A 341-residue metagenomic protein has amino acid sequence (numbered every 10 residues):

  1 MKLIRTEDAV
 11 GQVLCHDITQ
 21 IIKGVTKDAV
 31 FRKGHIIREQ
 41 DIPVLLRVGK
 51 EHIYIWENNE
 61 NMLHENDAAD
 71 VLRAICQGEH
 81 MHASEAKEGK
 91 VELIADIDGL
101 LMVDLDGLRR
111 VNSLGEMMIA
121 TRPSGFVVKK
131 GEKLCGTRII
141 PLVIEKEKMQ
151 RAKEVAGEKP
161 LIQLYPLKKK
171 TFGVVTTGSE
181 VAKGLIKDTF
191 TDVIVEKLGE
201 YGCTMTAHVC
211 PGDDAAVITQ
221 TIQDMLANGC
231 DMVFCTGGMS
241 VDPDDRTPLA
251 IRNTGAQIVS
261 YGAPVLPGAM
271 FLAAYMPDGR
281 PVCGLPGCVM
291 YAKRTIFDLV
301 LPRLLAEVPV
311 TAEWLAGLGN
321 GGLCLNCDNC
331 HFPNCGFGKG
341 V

Functional and structural regions predicted by a protein language model:
M1-E88: Short, low-complexity N-terminal leaders and the immediately following helix N-cap/first helix
E7-G11, A29, A83-A86, F126-V128 (+4 more regions): Solvent-exposed alpha-helices and their adjacent loops that cap or buttress functional pockets in soluble metabolic
A29, E85, L100-M118, F126-K129 (+1 more regions): C-terminal terminal segments
R32, R38, P43, P123 (+2 more regions): Residue-level recognition of short, solvent-exposed, well-ordered loop/turn junctions that link secondary-structure
I55-W56, M81-A86, I144-E147, T204-H208 (+1 more regions): Flexible, glycine/charged-enriched surface loops at secondary-structure junctions
N59-L167: Extended, charged alpha/beta regions that create polyanion-binding interfaces
E158-D213, V217: Glycine-rich phosphate/diphosphate-binding loop of Rossmann-like nucleotide-binding domains
S179, T206-G338: Short glycine/threonine-rich loop/turn motifs
